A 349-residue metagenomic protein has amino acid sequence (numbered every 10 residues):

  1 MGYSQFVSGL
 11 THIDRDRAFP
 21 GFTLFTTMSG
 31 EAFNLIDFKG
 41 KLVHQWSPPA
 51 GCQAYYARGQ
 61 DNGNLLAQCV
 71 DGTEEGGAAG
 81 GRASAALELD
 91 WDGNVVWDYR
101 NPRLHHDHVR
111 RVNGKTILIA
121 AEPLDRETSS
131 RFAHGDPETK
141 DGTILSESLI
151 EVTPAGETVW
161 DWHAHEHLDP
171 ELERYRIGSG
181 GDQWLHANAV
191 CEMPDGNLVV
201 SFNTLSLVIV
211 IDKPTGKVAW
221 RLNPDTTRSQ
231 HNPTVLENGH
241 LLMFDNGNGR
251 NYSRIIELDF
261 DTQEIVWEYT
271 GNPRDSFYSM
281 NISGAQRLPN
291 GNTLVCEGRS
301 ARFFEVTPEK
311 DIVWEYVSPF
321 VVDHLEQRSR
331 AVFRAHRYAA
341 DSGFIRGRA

Functional and structural regions predicted by a protein language model:
M1-A349: Histidine-/acidic-rich catalytic cores in large beta-rich domains
